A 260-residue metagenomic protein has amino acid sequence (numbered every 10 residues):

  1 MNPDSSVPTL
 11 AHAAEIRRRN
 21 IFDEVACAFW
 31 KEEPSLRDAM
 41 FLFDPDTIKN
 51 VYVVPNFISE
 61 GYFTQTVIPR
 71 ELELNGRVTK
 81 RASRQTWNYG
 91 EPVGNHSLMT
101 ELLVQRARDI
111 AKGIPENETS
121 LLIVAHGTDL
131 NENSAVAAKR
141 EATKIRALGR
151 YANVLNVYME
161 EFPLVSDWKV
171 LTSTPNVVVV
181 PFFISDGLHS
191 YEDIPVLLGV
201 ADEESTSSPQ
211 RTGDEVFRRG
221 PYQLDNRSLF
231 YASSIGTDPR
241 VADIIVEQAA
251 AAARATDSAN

Functional and structural regions predicted by a protein language model:
M1-N260: Active-site-proximal alpha-helix that buttresses catalytic centers in soluble enzyme cores
